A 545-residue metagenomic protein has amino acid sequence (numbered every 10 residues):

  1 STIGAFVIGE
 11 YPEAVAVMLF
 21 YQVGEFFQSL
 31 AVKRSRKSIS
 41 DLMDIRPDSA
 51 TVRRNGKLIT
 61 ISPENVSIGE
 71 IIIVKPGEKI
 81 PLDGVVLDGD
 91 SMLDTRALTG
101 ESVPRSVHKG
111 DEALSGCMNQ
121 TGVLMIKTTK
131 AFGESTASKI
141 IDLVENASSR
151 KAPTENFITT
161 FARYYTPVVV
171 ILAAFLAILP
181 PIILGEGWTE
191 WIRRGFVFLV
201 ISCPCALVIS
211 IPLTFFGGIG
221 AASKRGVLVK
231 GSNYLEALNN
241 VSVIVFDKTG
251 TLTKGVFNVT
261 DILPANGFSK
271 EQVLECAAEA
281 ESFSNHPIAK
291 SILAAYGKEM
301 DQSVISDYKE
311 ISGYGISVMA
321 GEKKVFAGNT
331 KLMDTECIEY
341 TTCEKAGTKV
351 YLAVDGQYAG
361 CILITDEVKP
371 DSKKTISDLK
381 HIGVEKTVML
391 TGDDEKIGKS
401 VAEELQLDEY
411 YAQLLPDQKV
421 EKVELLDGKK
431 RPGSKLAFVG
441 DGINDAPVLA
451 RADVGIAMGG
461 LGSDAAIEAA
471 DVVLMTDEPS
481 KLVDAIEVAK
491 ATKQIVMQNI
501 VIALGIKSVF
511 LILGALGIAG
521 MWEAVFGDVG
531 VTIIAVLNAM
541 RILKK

Functional and structural regions predicted by a protein language model:
S1-S49, R53, N65-I72, K79 (+5 more regions): Actuator/coupling domain of P-type ATPases
G4, I8, A221, G383-V384 (+7 more regions): Membrane-embedded alpha-helical bundles of multi-pass transporters
E10, A31, A50, G69 (+28 more regions): Residue-level signature of catalytic and energy-coupling elements of molecular machines, predominantly ATP/GTP-dependent
F27-D41, L213-S232, M540-K545: Juxtamembrane helix-loop transition segments at the membrane interface in multi-pass membrane proteins
D41-L42, N55, S232-V454, E487-K490: Cytosolic catalytic headpiece
A50, I61, E70, L82-D83 (+11 more regions): Conserved cytosolic headpiece of P-type ATPases
L124-K130, V350, V388, D471: A short beta-strand structural signal in non-transmembrane regions
N156-G185, R194-F215, M497-F526: Bilayer-spanning, highly hydrophobic alpha-helical transmembrane segments
